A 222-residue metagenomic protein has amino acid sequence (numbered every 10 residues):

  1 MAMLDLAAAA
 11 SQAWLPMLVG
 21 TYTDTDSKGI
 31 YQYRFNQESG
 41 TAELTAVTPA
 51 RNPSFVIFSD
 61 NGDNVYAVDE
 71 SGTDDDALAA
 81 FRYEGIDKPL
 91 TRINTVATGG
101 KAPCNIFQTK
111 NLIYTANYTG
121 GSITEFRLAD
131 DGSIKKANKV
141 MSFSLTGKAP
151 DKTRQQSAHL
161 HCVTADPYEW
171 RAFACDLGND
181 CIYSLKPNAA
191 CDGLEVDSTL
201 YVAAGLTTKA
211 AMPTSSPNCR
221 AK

Functional and structural regions predicted by a protein language model:
W14-L15, N61-D63, K110-N111, Y168-W170 (+1 more regions): Short coil/turn segments that connect the beta-strands within blades of beta-propeller domains
V19-D24, S59, A67-G72, T115-Y118 (+3 more regions): Conserved beta-strand positions in repeat-built beta-propeller and related beta-rich domains
D26, R51-S54, A102, H159 (+1 more regions): Beta-rich catalytic cores
R34-G40, F81-K88, F126-K136, K186-G193: Short loop/turn segments immediately following beta-strands, especially the blade-tip and inter-blade linker loops
A42-K110: Blade-loop segments of beta-propeller domains
E43-P49, T91-A97, G147-T153, E195-A204: A short beta-strand motif characteristic of beta-propeller blades
I57, F107, T164, T214-P217: Conserved beta-strand position repeated across blades of beta-propeller domains
K88-C162: Asp-box/WD-like beta-propeller blade repeats and closely related beta-sheet repeat scaffolds
